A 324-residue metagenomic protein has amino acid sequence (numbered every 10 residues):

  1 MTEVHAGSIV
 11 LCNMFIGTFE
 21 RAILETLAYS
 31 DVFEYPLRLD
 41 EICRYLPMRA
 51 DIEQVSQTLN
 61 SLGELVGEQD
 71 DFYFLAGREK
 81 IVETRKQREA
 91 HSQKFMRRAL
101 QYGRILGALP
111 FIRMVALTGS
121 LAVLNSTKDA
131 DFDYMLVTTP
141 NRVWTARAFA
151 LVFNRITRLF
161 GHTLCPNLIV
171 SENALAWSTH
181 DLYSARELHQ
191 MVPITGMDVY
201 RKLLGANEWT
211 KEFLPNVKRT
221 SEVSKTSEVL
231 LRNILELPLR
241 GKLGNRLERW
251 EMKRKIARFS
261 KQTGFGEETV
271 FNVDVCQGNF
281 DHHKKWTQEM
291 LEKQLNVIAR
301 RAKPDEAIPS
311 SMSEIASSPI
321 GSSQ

Functional and structural regions predicted by a protein language model:
M1-G7, C12, A302-Q324: A cross-taxon signal for low-complexity, glycine/charged-rich
F15-S56, N60-M114, T118-D129, T138-R301: Catalytic core of pol beta-like nucleotidyltransferases
R38-L39, A130, A316, I320-G321: Generic detector of short, well-ordered, non-transmembrane alpha-helical segments enriched in hydrophobic residues
